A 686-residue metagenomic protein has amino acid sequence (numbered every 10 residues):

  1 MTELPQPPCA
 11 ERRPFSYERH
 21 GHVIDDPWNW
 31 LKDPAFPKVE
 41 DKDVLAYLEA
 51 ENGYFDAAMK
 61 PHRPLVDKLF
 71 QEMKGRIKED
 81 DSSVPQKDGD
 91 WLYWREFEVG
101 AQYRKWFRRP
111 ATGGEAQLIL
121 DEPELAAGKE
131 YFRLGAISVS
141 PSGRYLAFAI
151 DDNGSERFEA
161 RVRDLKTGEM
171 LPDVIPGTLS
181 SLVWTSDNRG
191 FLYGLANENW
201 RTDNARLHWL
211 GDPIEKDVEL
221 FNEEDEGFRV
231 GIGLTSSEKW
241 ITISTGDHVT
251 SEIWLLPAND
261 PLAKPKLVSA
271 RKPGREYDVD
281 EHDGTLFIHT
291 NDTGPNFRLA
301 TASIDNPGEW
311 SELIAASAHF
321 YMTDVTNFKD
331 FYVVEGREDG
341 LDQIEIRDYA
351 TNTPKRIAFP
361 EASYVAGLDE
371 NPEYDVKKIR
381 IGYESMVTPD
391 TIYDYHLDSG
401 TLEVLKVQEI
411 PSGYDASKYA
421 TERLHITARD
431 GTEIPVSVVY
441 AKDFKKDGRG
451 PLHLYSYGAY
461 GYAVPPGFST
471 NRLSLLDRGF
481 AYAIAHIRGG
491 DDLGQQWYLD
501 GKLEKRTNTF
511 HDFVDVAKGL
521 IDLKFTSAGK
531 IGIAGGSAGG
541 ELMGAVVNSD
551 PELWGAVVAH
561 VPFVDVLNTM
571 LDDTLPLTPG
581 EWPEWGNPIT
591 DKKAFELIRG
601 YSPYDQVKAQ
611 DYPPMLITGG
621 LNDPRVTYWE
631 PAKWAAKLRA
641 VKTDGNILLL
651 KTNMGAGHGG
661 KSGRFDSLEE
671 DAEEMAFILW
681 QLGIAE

Functional and structural regions predicted by a protein language model:
K42-S138, A149, F228-E281, T323-D324 (+7 more regions): Non-catalytic accessory segments flanking enzyme active sites
L92, G143-L146, F191, I241 (+3 more regions): Hydrophobic beta-strand positions that form the internal "hydrophobic ladder" of WD40/Gbeta-like beta-propeller blades
R108-P110, R161-D164, R206-D212, L255-A258 (+2 more regions): Beta-propeller blade signature
A116-A136, A147-I150, G154-L195, N199-R206 (+1 more regions): Asp-box/WD-like beta-propeller blade repeats and closely related beta-sheet repeat scaffolds
I119-E122, D164-P176, D212-E224, N259-S269 (+2 more regions): Blade-edge beta-strand/turn elements of extracellular beta-propeller and related beta-sheet repeat scaffolds
L120-S140, F148-E156, K166-L171, L397-T401 (+5 more regions): Cap/lid segment of the alpha/beta-hydrolase catalytic domain
S140-S142, T185-D187, T235, H282 (+1 more regions): Structural WD40 beta-propeller signal
I484-E686: Active-site-proximal cap/loop segments of hydrolase catalytic domains
